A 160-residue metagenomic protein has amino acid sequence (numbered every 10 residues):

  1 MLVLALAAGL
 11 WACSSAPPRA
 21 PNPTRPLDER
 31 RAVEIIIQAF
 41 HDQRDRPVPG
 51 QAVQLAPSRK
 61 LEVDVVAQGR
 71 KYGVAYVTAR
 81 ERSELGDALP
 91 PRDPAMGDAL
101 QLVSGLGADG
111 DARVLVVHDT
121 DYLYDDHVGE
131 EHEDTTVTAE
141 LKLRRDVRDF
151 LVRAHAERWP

Functional and structural regions predicted by a protein language model:
M1-L2: Bacterial N-terminal signal peptides that target proteins for export
G9-A12: C-terminal motif of bacterial Sec signal peptides marking the signal peptidase cleavage site
S14-A52: Acidic-basic catalytic patches of nuclease active cores, encompassing PD-(D/E)XK and other metal-cofactor nuclease
A20, T24, I37-Q38, Q68 (+1 more regions): Non-catalytic C-terminal interaction segments of nucleic acid-processing enzymes
L55-V63, V117-L123: Acidic helix-start/capping segments at beta-turn-to-alpha-helix junctions
S58-D64, G97-L102: Alpha-helical scaffolding within the catalytic cores of extracellular/periplasmic polymer-degrading hydrolases
V63-Y76: Active-site beta-strand-loop-beta-strand hairpin of nuclease catalytic cores that positions key catalytic residues
T78-K142: Catalytic cores of nucleic-acid endonucleases
